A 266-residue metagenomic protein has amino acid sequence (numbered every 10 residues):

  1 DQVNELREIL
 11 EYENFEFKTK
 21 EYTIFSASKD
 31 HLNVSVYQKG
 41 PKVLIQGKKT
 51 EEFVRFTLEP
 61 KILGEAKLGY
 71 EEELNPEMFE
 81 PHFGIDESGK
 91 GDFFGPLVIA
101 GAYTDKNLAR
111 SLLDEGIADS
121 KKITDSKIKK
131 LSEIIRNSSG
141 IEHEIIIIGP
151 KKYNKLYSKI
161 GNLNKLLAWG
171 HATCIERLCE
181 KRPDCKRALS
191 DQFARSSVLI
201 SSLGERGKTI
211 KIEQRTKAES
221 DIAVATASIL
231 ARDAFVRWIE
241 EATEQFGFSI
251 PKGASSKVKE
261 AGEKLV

Functional and structural regions predicted by a protein language model:
D1-F83, E87-V266: RNase H-like, Mg2+-dependent phosphodiesterase core, and more generally RNA phosphate-backbone-engaging helix-loop
